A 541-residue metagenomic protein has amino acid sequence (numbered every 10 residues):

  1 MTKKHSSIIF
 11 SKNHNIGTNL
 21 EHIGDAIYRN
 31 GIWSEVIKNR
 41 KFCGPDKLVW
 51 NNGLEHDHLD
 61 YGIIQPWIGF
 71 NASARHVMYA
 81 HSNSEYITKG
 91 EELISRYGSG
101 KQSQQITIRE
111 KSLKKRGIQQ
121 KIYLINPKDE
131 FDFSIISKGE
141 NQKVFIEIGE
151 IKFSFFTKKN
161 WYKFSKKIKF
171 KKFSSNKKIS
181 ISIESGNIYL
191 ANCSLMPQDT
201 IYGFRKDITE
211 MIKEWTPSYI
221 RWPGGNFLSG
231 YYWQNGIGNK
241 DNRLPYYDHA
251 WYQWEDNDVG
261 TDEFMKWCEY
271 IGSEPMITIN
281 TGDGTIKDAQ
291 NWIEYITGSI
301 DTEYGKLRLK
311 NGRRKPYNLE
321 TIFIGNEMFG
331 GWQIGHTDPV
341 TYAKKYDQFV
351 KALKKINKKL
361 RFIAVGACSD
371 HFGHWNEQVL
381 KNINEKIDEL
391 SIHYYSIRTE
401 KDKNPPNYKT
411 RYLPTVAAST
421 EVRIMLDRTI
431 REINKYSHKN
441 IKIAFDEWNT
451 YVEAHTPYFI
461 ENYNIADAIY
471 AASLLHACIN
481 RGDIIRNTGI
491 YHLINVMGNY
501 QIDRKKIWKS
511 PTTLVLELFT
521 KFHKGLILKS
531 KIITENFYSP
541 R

Functional and structural regions predicted by a protein language model:
M1-H374, K381-E389, V422-R423, D427-R541: Non-catalytic accessory regions flanking glycosidase/transglycosidase catalytic cores in CAZymes
I383-K401: Anion-binding catalytic surfaces of enzymes that hydrolyze or transfer phosphate/sulfate esters
Y395-L413: Active-site His/acidic residue clusters
A417-A418: Beta-strand-rich domain onsets/edges
